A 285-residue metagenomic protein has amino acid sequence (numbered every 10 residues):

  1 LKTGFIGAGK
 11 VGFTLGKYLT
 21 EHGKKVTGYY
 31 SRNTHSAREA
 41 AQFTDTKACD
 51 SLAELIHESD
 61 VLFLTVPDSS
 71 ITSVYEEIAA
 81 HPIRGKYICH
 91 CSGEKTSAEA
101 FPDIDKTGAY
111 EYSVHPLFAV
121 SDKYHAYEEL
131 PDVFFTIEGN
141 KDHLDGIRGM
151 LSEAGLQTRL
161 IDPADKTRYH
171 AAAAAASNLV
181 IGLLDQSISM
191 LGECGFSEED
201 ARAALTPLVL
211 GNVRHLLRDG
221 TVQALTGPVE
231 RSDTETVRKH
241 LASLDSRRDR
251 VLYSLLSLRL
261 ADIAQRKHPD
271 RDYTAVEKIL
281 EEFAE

Functional and structural regions predicted by a protein language model:
L1-E58: NAD(P)+-binding Rossmann beta1-loop-alpha1 motif at the extreme N-terminus of oxidoreductases
K24-K25, A109, L156, F196: Short phosphate-binding/catalytic loops that engage adenosine nucleotides
T27-S31, I88-H90, F135-E138: Short, hydrophobic beta-strand segments that form beta-sheet elements in well-ordered domains
E39-F43, A126-R218, L280: Internal alpha-helical scaffold of NAD(P)-dependent oxidoreductase catalytic cores
A40, D270-E285: Short, basic/aromatic-enriched C-terminal tail that caps enzymatic domains
K47-H125: Rossmann-like NAD(P)(H) cofactor-binding subdomain of soluble oxidoreductases
R214-D272: Interdomain hinge/lid region at the active-site interface of Rossmann-like NAD(P)-dependent oxidoreductases
